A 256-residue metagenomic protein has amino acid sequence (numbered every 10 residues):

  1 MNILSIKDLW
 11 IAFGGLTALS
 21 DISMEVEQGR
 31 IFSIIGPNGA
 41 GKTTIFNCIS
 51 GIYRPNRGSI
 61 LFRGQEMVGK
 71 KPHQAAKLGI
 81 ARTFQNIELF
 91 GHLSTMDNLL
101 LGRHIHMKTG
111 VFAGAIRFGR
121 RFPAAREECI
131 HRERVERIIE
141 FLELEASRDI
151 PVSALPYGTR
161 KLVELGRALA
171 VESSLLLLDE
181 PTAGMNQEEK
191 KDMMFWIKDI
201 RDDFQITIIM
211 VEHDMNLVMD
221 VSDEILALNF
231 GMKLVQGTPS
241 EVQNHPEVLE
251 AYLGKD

Functional and structural regions predicted by a protein language model:
M1-D256: Glycine-rich phosphate-binding loops of nucleotide-dependent enzymes
